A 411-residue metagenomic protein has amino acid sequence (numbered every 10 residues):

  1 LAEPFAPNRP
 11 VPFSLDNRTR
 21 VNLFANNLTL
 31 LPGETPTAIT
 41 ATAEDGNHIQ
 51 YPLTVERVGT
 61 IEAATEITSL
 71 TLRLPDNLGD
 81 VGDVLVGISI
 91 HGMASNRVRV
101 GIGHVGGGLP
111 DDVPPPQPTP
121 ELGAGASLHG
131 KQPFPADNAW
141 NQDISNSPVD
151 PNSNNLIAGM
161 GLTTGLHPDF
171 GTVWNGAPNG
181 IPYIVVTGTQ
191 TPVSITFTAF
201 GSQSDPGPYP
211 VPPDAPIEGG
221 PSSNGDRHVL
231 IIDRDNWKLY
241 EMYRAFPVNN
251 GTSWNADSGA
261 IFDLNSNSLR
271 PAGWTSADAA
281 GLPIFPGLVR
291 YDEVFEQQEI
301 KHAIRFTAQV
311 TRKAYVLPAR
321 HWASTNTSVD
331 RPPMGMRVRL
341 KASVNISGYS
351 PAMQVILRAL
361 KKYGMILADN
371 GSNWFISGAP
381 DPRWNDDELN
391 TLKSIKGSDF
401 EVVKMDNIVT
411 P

Functional and structural regions predicted by a protein language model:
L1-V113: A sequence-level detector for low-complexity, Ser/Thr- and acidic-rich stretches
D112-P411: Short, surface-exposed polybasic-aromatic patches that bind anionic ligands, especially phosphate groups
